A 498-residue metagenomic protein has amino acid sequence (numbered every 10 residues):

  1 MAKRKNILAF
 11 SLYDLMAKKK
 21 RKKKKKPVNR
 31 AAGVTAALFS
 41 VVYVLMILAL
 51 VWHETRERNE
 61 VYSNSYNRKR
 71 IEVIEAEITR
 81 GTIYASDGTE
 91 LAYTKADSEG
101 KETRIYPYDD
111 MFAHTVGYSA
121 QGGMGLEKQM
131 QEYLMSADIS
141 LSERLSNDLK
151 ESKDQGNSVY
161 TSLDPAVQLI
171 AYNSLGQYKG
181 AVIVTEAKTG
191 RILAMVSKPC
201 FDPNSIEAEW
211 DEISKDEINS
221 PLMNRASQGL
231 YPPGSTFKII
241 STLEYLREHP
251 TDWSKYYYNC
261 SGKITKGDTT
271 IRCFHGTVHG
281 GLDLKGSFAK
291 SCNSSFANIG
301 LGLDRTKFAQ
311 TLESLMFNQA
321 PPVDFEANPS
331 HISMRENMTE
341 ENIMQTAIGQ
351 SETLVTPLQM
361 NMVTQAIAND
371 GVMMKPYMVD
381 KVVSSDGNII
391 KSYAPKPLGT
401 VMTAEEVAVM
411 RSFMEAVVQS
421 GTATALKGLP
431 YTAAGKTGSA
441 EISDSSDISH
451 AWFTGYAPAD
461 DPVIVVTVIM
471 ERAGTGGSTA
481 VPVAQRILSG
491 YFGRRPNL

Functional and structural regions predicted by a protein language model:
M1-W210, P221, L230, S235 (+4 more regions): Periplasmic/cell-envelope proteins involved in peptidoglycan metabolism and beta-lactam response
A2-L15, D87, K188-S235, I240-R472 (+1 more regions): Beta-lactam-recognizing serine transpeptidase/beta-lactamase-like catalytic domain environment
